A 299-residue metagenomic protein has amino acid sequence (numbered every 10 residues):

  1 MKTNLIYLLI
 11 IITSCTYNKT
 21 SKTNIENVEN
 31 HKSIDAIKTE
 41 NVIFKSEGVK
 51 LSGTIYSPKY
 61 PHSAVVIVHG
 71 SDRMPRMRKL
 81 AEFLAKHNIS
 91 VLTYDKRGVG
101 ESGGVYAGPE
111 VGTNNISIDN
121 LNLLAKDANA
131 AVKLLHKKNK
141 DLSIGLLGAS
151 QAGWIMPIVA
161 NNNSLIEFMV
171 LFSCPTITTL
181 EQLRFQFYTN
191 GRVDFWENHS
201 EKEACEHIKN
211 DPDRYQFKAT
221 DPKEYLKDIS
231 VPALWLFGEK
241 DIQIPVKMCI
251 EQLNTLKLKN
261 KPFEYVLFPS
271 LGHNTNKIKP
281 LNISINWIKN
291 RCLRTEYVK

Functional and structural regions predicted by a protein language model:
N24-K59: N-terminal cap/lid segment of alpha/beta-hydrolase-fold proteins
H62-G70: Short beta-strand element of the alpha/beta-hydrolase
L80, V231, P245-T255: Short alpha-helix in the alpha/beta-hydrolase fold that links the catalytic acid
L84-G108: Conserved alpha/beta-hydrolase
N114-K138: Alpha/beta-hydrolase active-site loop
N162-E206: Hydrolase active-site cap/lid region
I229, W235-F237, D241: Short beta-strand/loop motif that positions the catalytic acidic residue of the alpha/beta-hydrolase fold
L271-K299: Catalytic active-site module of serine/aspartate enzymes centered on a nucleophile-bearing elbow/loop
